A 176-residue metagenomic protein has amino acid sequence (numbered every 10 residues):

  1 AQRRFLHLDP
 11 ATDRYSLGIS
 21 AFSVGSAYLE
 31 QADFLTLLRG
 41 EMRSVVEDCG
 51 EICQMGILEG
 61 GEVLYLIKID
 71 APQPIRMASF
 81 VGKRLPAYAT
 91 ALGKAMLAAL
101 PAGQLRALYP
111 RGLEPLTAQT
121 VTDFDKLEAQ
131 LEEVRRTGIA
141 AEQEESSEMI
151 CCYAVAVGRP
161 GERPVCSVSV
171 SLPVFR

Functional and structural regions predicted by a protein language model:
Q2-A11, S16: Beta-hairpin "wing" of winged helix-turn-helix
Q2-F5, S20, Q54, Y65 (+2 more regions): Residue-level recognition of specific faces of alpha-helices
R4, G25-L29, G112-L113, L172-R176: Short amphipathic alpha-helical interaction patches enriched in hydrophobic/aromatic residues with interspersed Lys/Arg
L6-L8, M55-G56, V157: A structural signal for short hydrophobic beta-strand segments in well-ordered beta-sheet cores
A11, G60, A71, P160-E162: Short strand-connecting beta-turns/loops that link adjacent beta-strands
S16-R111: Amphipathic alpha-helical effector-binding/dimerization core of metabolite-sensing transcriptional regulators
Q119-R176: Extended hydrophobic
